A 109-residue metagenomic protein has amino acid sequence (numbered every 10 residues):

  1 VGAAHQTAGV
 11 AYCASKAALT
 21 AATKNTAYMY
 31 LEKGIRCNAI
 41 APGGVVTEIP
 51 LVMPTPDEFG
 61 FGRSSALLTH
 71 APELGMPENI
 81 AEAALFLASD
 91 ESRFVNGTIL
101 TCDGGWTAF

Functional and structural regions predicted by a protein language model:
V1-A18, T23-K24, Y28-E32, G44-V45: Catalytic loop of short-chain dehydrogenase/reductase
Q6, W106-F109: Short hydrophobic/aromatic patches at helix-to-coil boundaries
T7, S15, N38, P72-E73: Short alpha-helix in the Rossmann-fold core of NAD(P)-dependent oxidoreductases
T20, E48, P77-E78: Residues in well-ordered alpha-helical elements
L31, R36, V95-G97: Short, small/polar-rich loop/turn modules that mediate ligand/substrate recognition or access, typified
E32, G44-T69: A glycine/serine/threonine-rich, flexible loop-to-helix segment that serves as the NAD(P) cofactor-binding "lid"
N38, P42-E48, T98, G105: Proline-glycine-enriched beta-turn/loop adjacent to the NAD(P) cofactor-binding site in Rossmann-like oxidoreductases
A39, F61-E91, V95, C102-G104: C-terminal helical subdomain
